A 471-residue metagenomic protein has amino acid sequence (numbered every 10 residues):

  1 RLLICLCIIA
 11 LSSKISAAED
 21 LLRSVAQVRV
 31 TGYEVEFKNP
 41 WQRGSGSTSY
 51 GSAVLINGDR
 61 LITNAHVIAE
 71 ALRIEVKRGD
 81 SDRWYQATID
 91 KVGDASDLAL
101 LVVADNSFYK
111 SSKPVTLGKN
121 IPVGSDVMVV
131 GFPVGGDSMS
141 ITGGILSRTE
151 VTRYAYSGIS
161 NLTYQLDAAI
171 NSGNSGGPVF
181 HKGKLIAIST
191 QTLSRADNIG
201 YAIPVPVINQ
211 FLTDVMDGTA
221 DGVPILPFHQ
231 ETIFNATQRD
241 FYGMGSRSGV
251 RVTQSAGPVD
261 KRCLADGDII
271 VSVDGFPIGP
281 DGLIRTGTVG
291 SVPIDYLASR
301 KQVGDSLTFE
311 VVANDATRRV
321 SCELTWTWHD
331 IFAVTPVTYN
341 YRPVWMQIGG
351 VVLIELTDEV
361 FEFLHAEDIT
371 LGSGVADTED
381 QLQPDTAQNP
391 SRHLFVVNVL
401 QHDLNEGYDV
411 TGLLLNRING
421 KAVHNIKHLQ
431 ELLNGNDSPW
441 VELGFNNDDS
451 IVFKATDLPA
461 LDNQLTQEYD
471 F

Functional and structural regions predicted by a protein language model:
L2-A10: Sec-dependent N-terminal signal peptides
R23, A65, Q86-T88, V102-A104 (+3 more regions): C-terminal recognition in membrane/secretory proteostasis and scaffolding
S24-T31, V35-G44, A104-P114, S140-D197 (+4 more regions): Active-site region of chymotrypsin-like
Y33, V92-D97, S147-A155, I233-N235 (+1 more regions): Short, conserved beta-turn/loop elements at beta-strand boundaries and strand-helix junctions
E34, N57-M139, S172, R318-R319: Conserved active-site neighborhood of the chymotrypsin/trypsin-like protease fold
V35-G58, N64, R83-Q86, S112 (+4 more regions): A conserved glycine-rich beta-strand in the N-terminal activation segment of trypsin-fold
Y50, N64-A69, G131, S147-R148 (+4 more regions): Short beta->alpha transition motifs characteristic of CBS
A53-L55, A87-I89, I145-L146, V252: Conserved hydrophobic positions within beta-strands
